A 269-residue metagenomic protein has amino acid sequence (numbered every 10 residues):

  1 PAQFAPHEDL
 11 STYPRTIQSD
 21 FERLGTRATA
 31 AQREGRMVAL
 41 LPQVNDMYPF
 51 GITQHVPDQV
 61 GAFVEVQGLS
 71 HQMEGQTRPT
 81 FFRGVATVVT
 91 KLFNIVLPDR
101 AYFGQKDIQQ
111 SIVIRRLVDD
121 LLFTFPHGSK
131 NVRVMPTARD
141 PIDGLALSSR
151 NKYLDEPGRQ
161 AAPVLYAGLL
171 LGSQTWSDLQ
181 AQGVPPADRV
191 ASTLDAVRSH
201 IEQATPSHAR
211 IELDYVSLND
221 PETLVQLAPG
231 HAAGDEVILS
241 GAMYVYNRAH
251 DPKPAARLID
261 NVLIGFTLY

Functional and structural regions predicted by a protein language model:
P1-H231, N247-Y269: Nucleotidyltransferase catalytic core that binds NTPs
H231-V237: A short, glycine/Asx- and small/polar-enriched loop/turn that sits immediately N-terminal to a beta-strand
V237-D251: Low-complexity, intrinsically disordered Gly/Pro/Thr-rich segments
